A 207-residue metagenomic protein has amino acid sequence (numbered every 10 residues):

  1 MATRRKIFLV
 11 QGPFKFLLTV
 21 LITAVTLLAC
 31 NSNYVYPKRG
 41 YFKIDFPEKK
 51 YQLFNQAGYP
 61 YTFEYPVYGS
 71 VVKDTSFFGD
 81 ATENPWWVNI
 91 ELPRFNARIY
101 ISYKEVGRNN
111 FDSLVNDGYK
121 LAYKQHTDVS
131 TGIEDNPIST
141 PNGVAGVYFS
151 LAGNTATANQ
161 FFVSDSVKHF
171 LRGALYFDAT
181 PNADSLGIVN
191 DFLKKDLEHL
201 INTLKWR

Functional and structural regions predicted by a protein language model:
A2-L18: Bacterial N-terminal signal peptides that target proteins for export
T26-A29: C-terminal motif of bacterial Sec signal peptides marking the signal peptidase cleavage site
N31-Y34: Bacterial signal peptide processing site
P37, I44-P47, G58, T75-V163 (+2 more regions): Conserved polar/disulfide-associated segments of primarily extracytoplasmic proteins
K50-T62, V189: Short aromatic-glycine motifs in intrinsically disordered, low-complexity regions
A57-F77: Proline-anchored loop/turn motifs at beta-strand termini and strand-loop-strand connectors
V72, L121-K124, L200-T203, R207: Structured segments of extracytoplasmic/periplasmic soluble domains in secreted or envelope-associated proteins
A174-R207: Surface-exposed amphipathic alpha-helical segments
